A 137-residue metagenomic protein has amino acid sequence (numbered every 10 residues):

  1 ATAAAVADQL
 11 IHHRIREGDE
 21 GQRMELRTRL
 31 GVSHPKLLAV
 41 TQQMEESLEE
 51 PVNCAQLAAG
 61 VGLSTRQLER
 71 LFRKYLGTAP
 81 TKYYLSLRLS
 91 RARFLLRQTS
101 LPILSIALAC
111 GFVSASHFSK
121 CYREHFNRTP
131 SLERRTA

Functional and structural regions predicted by a protein language model:
T2-Q42, E46-E50, A55, A59-V61 (+1 more regions): Short, Lys/Arg-enriched, Trp-marked, Pro/Gly-tolerant hinge/linker segments that flank
T28-S33, I106-C110, P130-E133: Short alpha-helical linear motifs
P51, A55, L63, R73-S114 (+1 more regions): Terminal helix-turn-helix DNA-binding modules in bacterial transcription factors
L68, F72, H117-F118, Y122: Short hydrophobic/aromatic patch on the recognition helix
R88, A109, S119-K120, E124 (+1 more regions): Non-catalytic terminal regions of proteins
